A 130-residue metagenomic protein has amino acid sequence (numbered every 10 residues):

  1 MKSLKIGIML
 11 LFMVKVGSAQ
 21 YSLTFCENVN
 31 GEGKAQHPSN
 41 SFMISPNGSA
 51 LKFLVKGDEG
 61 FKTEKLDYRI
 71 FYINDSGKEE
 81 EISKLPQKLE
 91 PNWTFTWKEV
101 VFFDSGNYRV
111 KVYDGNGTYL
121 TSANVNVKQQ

Functional and structural regions predicted by a protein language model:
S3-K15: Sec-dependent N-terminal signal peptides
A19-S49, Q130: Short, compositionally biased P/S/T/A/G/V-rich stretches that sit at domain boundaries
P46, F61, K88-E90, V101-S105: Surface-exposed coil/turn segments at beta-strand junctions on protein surfaces, enriched
K52-D58: Short edge beta-strand/loop segments characteristic of extracellular beta-sandwich folds
L54, N92-V100: Exposed aromatic-hydrophobic patches
Y68-N74, V112: Conserved aromatic beta-strand anchor motif in extracellular beta-sandwich/beta-rich domains
E80-P91: Solvent-exposed serine/threonine-rich low-complexity stretches and specific carbohydrate-binding patches
E99-D104, R109-N126: Short, exposed beta-strand-loop hairpins at the edges of beta-sheets in extracellular/periplasmic proteins
